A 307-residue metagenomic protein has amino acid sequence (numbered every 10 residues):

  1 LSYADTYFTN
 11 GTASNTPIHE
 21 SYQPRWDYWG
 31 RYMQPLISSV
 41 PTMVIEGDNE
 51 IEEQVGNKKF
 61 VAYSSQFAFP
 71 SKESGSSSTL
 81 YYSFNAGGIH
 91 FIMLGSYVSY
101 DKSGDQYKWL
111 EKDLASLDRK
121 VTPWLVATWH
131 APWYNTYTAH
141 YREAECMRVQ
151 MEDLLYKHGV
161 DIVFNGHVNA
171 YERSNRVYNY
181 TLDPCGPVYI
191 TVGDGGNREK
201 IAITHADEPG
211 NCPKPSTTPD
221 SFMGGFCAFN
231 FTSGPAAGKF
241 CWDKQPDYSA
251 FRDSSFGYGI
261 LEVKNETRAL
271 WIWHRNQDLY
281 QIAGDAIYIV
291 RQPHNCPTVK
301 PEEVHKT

Functional and structural regions predicted by a protein language model:
L1-E53, K157: Core catalytic region of metal-dependent phosphoesterases/phosphodiesterases, especially metallo-beta-lactamase-like
M43-I45, I162-N165: A short beta-strand/loop micro-motif in the catalytic core of glycosyltransferases that engages the nucleotide-sugar
V55-A127, A131-E145, V149, D153-I162 (+1 more regions): Metal-dependent phosphoesterase/phosphodiesterase active-site architecture
